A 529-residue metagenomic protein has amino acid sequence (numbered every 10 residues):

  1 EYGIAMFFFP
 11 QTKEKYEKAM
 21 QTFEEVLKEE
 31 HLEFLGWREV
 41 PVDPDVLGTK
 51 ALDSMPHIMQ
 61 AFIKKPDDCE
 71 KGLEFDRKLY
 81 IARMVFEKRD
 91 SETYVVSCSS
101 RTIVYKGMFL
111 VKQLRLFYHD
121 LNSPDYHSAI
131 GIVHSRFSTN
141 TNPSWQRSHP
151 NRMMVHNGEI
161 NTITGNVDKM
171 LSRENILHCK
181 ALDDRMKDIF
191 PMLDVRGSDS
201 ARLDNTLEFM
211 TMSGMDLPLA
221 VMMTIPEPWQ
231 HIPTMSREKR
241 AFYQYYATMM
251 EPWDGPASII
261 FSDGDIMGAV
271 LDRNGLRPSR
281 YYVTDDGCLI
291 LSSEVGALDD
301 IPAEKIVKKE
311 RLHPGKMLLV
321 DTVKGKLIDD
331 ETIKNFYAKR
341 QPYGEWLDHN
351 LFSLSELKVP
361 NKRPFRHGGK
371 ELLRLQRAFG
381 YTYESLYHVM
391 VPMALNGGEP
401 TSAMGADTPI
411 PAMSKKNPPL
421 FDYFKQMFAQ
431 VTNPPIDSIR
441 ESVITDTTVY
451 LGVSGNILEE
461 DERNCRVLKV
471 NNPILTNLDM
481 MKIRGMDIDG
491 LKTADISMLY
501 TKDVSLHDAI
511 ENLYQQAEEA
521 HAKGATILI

Functional and structural regions predicted by a protein language model:
E1-D479, I483-D489: Conserved short alpha-helical segments that host acidic/polar catalytic motifs at enzyme active sites
R202, T206, L478-M486, A509-I527: Structured alpha-helical segments in the cores of large, soluble enzyme domains
F261, I527-L528: Cytosolic beta-strand hydrophobic patch enriched in CBS
T493-D495, T526-I527: Structural preference for beta-strand elements that scaffold enzyme active sites
I496-N512: Active-site mouth loops of central-metabolism enzymes
